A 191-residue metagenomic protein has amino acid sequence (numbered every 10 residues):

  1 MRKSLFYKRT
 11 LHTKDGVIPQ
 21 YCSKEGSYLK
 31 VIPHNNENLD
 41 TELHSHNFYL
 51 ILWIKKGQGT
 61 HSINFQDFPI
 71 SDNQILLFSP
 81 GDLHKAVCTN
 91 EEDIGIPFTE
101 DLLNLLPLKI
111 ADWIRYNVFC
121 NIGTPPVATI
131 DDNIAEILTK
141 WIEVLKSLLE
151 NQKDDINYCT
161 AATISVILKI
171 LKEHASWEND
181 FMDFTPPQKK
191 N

Functional and structural regions predicted by a protein language model:
M1-S62, Q66-S71: Generic protein-terminus/edge-of-domain signal
R2-G26, V87-L149: A hydrophobic/aromatic-rich effector-binding and dimerization subdomain of bacterial HTH-type transcriptional regulators
L50-W53, I137-V144, T163, I167-I170: Amphipathic, well-ordered alpha-helical segments in soluble domains
K56, P80, F98-E100: Residues immediately flanking
T60-S62, F78, H84-T89, I94-G95: Short beta-strand His + acidic residue motifs that chelate non-heme Fe in jelly-roll/DSBH and cupin folds
D67-P69, L83, V127: Well-ordered beta-strand positions in beta-sheet-rich domains
T129-D132, L149-T160, L171-N191: Short, Lys/Arg-enriched, Trp-marked, Pro/Gly-tolerant hinge/linker segments that flank
